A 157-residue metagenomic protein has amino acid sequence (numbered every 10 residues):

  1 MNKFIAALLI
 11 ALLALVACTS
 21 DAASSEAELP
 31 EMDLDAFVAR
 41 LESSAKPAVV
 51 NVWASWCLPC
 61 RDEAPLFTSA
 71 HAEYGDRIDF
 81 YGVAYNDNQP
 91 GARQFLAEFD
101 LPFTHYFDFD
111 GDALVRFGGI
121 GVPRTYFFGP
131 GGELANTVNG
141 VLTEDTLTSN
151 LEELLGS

Functional and structural regions predicted by a protein language model:
M1-L8: Bacterial N-terminal signal peptides that target proteins for export
L13-A17: C-terminal motif of bacterial Sec signal peptides marking the signal peptidase cleavage site
C18-A22: Bacterial signal peptide processing site
A27-P47: A short beta-strand-turn-helix
R40-R61, F67: Short active-site neighborhood of thiol/selenol oxidoreductases, capturing the structured segment around
V49-V50, F80, T125: Hydrophobic beta-strand anchors of alpha/beta hydrolase catalytic cores
R61-F99, F109-V115: Structural microenvironment flanking redox-active thiols in thiol-disulfide oxidoreductases
F95-L101, F109-L155: Thiol/disulfide oxidoreductase modules built on the thioredoxin-like
